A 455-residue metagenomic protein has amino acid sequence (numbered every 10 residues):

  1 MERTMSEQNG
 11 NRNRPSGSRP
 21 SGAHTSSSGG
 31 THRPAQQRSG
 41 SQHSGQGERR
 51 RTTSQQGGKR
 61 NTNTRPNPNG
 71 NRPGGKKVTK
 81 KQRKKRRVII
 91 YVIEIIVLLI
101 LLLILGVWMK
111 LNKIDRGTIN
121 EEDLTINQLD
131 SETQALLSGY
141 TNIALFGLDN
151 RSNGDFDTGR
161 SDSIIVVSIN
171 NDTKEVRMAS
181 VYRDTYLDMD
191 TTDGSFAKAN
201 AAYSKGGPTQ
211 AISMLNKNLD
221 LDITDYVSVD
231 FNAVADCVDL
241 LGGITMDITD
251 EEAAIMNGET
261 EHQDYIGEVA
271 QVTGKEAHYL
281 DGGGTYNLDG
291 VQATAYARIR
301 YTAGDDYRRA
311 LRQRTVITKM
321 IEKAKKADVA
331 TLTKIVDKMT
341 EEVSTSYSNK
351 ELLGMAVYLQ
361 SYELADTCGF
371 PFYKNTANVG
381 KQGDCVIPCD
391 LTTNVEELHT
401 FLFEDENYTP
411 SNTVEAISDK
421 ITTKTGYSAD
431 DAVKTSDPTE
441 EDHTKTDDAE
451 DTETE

Functional and structural regions predicted by a protein language model:
M1-K77: N-terminal targeting leaders characterized by basic, low-complexity, disordered sequences that direct proteins
P15-G17, P34, R51-T53, N61-E455: Non-catalytic, solvent-exposed segments at the cell envelope interface
